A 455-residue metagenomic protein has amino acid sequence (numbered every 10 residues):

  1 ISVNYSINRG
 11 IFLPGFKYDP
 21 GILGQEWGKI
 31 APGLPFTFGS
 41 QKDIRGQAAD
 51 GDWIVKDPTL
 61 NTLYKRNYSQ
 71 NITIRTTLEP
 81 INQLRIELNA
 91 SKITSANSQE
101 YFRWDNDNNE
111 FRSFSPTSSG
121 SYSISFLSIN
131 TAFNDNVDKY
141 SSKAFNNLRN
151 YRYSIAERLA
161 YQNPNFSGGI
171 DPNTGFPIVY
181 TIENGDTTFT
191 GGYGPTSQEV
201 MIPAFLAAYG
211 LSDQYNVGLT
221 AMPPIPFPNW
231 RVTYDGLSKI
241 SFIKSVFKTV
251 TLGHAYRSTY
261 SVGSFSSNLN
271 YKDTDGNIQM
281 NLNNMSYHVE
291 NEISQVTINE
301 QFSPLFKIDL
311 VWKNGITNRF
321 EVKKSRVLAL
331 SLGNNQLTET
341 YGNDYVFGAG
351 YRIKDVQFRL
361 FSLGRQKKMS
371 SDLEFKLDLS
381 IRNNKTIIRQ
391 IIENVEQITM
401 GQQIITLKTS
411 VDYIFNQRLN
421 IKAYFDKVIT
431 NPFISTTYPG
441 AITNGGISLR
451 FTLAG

Functional and structural regions predicted by a protein language model:
I1-G455: Exposed, low-structure sequence patches enriched in small/polar residues
